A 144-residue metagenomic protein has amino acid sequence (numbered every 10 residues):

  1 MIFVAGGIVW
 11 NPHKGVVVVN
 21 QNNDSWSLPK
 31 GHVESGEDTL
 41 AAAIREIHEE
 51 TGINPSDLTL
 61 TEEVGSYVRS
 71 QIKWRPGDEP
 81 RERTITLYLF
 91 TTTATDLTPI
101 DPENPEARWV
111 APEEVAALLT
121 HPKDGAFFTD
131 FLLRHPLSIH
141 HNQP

Functional and structural regions predicted by a protein language model:
M1-V16: Conserved N-terminal beta-strand and adjoining loop/helix that marks the start of the Nudix/MutT-like hydrolase domain
V4, R81-R83, P102-P105: A short beta-loop-beta micro-motif enriched in histidine and acidic residues
V17-Q21: Short, acidic/hydrophobic/Gly-rich beta-strand patch recurrent on exposed beta strands that often constitutes part
D24-W26, S35, G125: Short, surface-exposed beta-strand-loop junctions and turns on beta-sheet-rich folds
S27, E82, W109: Short aromatic/basic micro-patch
P29-V64: The catalytic Nudix box helix
I53-D96: Active-site segment of metal-dependent pyrophosphate-handling enzymes, primarily the Nudix hydrolase catalytic core
L87-T91, L97-T129: NUDIX/MutT-family hydrolases
